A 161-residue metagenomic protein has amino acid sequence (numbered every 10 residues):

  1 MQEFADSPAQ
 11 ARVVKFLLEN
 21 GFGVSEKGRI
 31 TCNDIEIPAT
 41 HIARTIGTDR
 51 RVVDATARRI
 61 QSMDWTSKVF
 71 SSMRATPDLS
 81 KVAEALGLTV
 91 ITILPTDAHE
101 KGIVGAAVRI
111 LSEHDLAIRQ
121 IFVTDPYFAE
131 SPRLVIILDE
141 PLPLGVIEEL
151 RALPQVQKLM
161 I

Functional and structural regions predicted by a protein language model:
M1-R29, R59-I161: A conserved regulatory-domain signal marking ACT and ACT-like small-molecule sensing domains and adjacent regulatory
A39: Helix-turn-helix DNA-binding elements, focusing on the entry/boundary residues of the two helices that contact DNA
I42-A43: Short alpha-helical "recognition helix" segments of helix-turn-helix
T56: Residues in the recognition helix of alpha-helical DNA-binding motifs
